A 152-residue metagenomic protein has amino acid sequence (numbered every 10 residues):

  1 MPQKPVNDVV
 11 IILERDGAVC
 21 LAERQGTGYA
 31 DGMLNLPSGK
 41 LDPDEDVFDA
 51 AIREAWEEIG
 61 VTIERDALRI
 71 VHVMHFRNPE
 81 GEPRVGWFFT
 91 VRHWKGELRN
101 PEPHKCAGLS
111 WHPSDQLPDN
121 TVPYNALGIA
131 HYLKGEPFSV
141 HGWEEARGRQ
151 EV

Functional and structural regions predicted by a protein language model:
M1-C20, K40: Conserved N-terminal beta-strand and adjoining loop/helix that marks the start of the Nudix/MutT-like hydrolase domain
V6, E14, D31, L36 (+3 more regions): Short connector loops at helix/strand junctions that flank enzyme active sites, especially segments positioning acidic
R15-G17, M74-L98, S110, G128-E136: Active-site-adjacent beta-strand/loop module that shapes the phosphate/pyrophosphate-binding cleft
A18-E57, E151: Conserved Nudix-box catalytic region and its N-terminal flanking loop in Nudix hydrolases and closely related
D31, P103-V152: Nudix hydrolase/Nudix homology domain
G39, R53, D66, H112-D115: Structural detector for helix-capping/boundary residues
T62-H72: A short coil-to-beta-strand element that immediately follows conserved catalytic motifs
